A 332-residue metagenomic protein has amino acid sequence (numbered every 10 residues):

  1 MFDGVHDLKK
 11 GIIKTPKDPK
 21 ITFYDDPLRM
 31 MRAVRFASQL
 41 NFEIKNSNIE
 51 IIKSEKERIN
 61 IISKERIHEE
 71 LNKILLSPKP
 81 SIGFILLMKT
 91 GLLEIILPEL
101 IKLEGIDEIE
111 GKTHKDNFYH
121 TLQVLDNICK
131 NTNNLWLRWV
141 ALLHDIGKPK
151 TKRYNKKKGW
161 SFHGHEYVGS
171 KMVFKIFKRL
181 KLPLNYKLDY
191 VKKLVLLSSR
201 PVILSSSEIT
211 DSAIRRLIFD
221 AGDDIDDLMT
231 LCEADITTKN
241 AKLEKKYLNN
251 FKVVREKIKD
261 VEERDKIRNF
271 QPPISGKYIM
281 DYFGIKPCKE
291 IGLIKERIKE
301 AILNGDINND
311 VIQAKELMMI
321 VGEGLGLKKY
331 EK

Functional and structural regions predicted by a protein language model:
M1-L142, I146-G164, V168-Y186, S275 (+6 more regions): Glycine- and charge-enriched loop/helix tracts that form the active or gating conduit in phosphate/cation-handling
S54-R66, G164-V168, L196-V202, V253-K259 (+1 more regions): Short, mixed-charge aromatic SLiMs
P80, L93, K148, E166 (+7 more regions): Histidine-centered, transition-metal-coordinating active-site segments
G111-T113, L182-K245: Histidine/acidic-rich helix-loop-helix segments that form or flank divalent-metal centers in metalloenzyme catalytic
N134, R138, K192, S212 (+4 more regions): Active-site lining segments that contact anionic ligands and/or coordinate catalytic metals
S205, N240-K332: Terminal helices and disordered tails flanking the catalytic cores of nucleotide-processing hydrolases
